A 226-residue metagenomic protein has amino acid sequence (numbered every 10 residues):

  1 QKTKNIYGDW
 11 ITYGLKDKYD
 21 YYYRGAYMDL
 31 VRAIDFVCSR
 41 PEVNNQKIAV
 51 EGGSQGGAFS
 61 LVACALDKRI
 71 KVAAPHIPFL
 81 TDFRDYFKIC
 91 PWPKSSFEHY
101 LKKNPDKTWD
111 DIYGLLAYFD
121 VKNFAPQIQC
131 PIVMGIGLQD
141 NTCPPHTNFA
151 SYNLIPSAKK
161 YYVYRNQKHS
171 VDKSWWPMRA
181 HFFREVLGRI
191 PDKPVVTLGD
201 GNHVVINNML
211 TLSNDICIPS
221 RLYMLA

Functional and structural regions predicted by a protein language model:
Q1-M28, D85, K94: Cap/lid segment of the alpha/beta-hydrolase catalytic domain
C38, E51, G57-K68, A73 (+1 more regions): Short glycine-enriched nucleophile-adjacent loop and the immediately C-terminal alpha-helix near the catalytic center
E42-S54: Alpha/beta-hydrolase fold nucleophile elbow
L61-K107, V171: Hydrolase active-site cap/lid region
Q127-I128, M134-I136, D140: Short beta-strand/loop motif that positions the catalytic acidic residue of the alpha/beta-hydrolase fold
C130, P144-N153: Short alpha-helix in the alpha/beta-hydrolase fold that links the catalytic acid
L138-C143, H169-S170: Acidic catalytic loop of the alpha/beta-hydrolase fold
F149-N208, S220: C-terminal catalytic histidine-bearing segment of alpha/beta-hydrolase fold enzymes
